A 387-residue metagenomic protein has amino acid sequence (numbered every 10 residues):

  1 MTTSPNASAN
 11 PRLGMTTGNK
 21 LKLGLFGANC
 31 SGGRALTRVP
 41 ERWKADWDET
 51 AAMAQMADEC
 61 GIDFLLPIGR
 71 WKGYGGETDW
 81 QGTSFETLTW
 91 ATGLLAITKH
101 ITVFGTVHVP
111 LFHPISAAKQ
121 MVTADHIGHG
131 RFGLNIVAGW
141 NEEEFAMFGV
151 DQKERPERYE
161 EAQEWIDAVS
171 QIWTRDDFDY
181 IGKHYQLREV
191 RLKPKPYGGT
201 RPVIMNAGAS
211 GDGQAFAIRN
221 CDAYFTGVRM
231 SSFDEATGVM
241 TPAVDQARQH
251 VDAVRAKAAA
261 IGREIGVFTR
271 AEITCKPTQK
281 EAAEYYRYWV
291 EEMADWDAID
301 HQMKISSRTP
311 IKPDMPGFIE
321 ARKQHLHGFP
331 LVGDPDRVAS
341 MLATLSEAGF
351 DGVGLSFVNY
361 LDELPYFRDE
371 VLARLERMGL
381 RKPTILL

Functional and structural regions predicted by a protein language model:
M1-L387: Active-site-adjacent structural elements that line small-molecule/cofactor binding pockets in enzymes
